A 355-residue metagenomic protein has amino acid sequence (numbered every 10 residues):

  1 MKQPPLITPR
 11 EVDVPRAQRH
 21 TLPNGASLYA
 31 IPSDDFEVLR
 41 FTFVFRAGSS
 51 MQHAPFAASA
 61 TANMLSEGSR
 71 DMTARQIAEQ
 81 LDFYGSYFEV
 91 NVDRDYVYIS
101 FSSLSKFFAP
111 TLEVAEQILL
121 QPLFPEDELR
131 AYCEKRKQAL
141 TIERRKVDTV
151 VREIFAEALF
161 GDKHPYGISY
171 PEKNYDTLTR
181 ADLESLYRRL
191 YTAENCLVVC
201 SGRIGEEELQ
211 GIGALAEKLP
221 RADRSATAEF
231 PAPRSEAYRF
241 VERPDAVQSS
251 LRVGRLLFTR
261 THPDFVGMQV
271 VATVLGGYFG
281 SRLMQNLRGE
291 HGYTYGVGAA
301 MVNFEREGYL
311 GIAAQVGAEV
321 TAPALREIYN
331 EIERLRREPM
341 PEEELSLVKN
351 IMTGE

Functional and structural regions predicted by a protein language model:
M1-E79, E113, P171, E184-N286 (+2 more regions): His/Glu-rich zincin catalytic helix
M1-Q3, T21, P32, Q76-R224 (+2 more regions): Charge-rich, well-structured scaffold segments of protease-associated domains
